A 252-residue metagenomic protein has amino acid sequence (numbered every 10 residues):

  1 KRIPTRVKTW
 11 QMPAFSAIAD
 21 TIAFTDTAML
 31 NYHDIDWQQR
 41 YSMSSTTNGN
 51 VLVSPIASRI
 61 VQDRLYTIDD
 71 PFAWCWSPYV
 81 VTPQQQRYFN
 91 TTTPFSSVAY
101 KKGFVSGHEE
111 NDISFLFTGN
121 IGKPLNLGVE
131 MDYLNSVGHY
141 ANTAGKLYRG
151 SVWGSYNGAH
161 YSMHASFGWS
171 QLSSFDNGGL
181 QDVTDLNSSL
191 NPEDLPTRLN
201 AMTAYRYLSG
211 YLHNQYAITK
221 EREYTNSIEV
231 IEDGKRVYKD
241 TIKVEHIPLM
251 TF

Functional and structural regions predicted by a protein language model:
S44-T47, H139-R149, W153-G210: Outer-membrane beta-barrel translocator/channel fold
D69-F72, T82-Y88, T92-L116, G138-H139: Short strand-turn segments of transmembrane beta-barrel domains in outer membranes, especially the first one or two
Y79-V80, V98-A99, L134-S136, N191-N200: Extracytoplasmic loops and strand-loop junctions of Gram-negative outer membrane beta-barrel proteins
V98, F115-G119, V152-G158, L212-I218: Residues on the lipid-exposed face of transmembrane beta-strands in outer-membrane beta-barrel proteins
V98-K102, M131-Y133, A165-Q171, M250-F252: Transmembrane beta-barrel strands of outer-membrane/channel proteins
G103-V105, L134-S136, S170-F175, A217-E223: Structural signature of outer-membrane beta-barrel domains
N111-S151: Surface-exposed extracellular loop regions of Gram-negative outer-membrane beta-barrel proteins
P124-L127, H160-A165, E221-Y224: Repeated loop/turn-to-beta-strand initiation elements of outer-membrane beta-barrel proteins
